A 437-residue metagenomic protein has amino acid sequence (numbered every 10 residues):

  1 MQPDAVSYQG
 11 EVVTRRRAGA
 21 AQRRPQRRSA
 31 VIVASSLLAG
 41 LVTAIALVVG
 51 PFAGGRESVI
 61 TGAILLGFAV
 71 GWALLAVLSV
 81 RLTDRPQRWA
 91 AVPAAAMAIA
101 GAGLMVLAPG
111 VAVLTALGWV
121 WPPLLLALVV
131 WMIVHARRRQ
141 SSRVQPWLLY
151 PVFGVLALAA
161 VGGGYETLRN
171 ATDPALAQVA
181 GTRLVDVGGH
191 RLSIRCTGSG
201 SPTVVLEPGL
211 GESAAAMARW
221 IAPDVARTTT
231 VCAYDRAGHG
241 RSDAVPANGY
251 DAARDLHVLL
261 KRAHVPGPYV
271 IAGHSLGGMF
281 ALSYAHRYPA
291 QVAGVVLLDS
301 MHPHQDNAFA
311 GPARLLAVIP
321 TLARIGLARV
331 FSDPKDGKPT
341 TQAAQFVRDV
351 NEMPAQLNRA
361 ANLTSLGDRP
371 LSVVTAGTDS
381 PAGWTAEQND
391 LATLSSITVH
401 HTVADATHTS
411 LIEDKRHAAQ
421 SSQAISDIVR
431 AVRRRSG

Functional and structural regions predicted by a protein language model:
V6-R28, S396-G437: Catalytic active-site module of serine/aspartate enzymes centered on a nucleophile-bearing elbow/loop
W89-R137: Membrane-embedded alpha-helical segments of integral membrane proteins
S142-R169: Internal/C-terminal transmembrane anchor helices
T197-R241: Conserved HGGG/HGGXW glycine-rich cap/lid loop of the alpha/beta-hydrolase fold
R236-V270: Active-site loop/oxyanion-hole signature of alpha/beta-hydrolase fold enzymes
P266-D306: Conserved hydrolase catalytic core segment
V296-I325: Flexible "cap/lid" loop of the alpha/beta hydrolase fold
P334-V403, I425: Conserved serine/cysteine hydrolase catalytic core
